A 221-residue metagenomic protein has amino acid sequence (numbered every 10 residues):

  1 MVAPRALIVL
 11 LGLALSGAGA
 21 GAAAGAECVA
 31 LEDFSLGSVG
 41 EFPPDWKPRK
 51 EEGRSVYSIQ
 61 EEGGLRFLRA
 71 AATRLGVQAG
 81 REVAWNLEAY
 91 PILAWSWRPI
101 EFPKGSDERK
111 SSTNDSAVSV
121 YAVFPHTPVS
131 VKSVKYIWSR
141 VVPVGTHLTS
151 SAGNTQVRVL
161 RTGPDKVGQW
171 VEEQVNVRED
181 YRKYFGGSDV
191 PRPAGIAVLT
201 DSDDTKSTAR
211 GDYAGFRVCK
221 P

Functional and structural regions predicted by a protein language model:
A6-A18: Bacterial N-terminal signal peptides
A24-K50: Extracellular carbohydrate-recognition regions
F34, I196, A214-V218: Extracellular beta-strand elements of beta-rich domains used for carbohydrate recognition/degradation or cell-matrix
S55-Q78: Short carbohydrate-recognition loop motifs
E82-L93, P164-V167, D189: Extracellular/lumenal carbohydrate-interaction signature centered on repeated Trp-anchored short motifs
Y90-I100, K104, I196-T200: A short beta-strand element within beta-rich, extracytoplasmic domains of secreted/secretory-pathway proteins
I100-Q169, A209-D212: Extracellular ligand-binding interfaces
D115-V120, V157, G163, V167-R210: Extracellular beta-strand ligand-recognition surfaces/modules
